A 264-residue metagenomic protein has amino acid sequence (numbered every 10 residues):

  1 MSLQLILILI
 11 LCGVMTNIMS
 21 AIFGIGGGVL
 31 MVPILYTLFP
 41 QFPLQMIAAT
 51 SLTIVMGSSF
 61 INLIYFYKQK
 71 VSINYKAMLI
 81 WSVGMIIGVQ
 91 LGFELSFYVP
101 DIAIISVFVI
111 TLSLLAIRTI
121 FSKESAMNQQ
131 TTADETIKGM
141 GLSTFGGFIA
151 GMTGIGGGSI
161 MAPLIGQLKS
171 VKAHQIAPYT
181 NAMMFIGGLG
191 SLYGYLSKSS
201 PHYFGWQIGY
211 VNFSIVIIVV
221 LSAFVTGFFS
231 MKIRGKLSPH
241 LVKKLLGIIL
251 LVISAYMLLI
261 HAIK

Functional and structural regions predicted by a protein language model:
M1-I22, V32-L44, L63-M152, Q167-L168 (+2 more regions): Juxtamembrane transmembrane-helix boundary motif
N17, A48-V55, A177-G188, L250: Transmembrane helix-bundle signature of multi-pass membrane transporters/permeases
F23-M31, G154-L164: Transmembrane helix boundary and interhelical junction motifs in multipass membrane proteins
G27, I87, T153-G157, G194 (+1 more regions): Residue-level signal for transmembrane alpha-helical positions in Major Facilitator Superfamily
G28, V55-F66, G92, G187-Y195: Alpha-helical transmembrane segments and their lipid-water interface positions in multi-pass membrane proteins
T37, M46-L63: Early transmembrane hairpin of solute transport permeases
G139, I160-L164, N181, G188: Non-catalytic alpha-helical scaffold/packing segments enriched in small hydrophobic residues
Y179, S197-S200: Acidic Ser/Thr/Pro-rich low-complexity disordered segments that often serve as glycosylated linkers/stalks around
